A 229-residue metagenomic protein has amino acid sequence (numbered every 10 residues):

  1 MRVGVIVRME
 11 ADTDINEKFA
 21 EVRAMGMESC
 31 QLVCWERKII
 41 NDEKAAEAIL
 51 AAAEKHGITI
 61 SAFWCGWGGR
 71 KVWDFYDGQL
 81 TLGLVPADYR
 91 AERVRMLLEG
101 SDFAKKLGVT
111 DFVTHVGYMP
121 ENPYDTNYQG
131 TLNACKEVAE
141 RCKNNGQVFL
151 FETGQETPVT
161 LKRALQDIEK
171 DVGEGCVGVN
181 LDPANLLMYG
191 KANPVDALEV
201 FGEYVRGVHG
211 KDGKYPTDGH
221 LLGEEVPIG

Functional and structural regions predicted by a protein language model:
M1-T13: Boundary/entry segment of secreted carbohydrate-active catalytic domains
V3, E21-E28: A short, Lys/Arg-enriched amphipathic alpha-helix followed by its capping loop at the start of a domain
M9-A11, C34-E36, G66-G69, V116-P120 (+3 more regions): Active-site-proximal loop/turn and secondary-structure-junction residues that shape catalytic pockets, frequently
T13-A20, E54-K55, V72-G178: Active-site acidic/histidine proton-transfer and metal-coordination neighborhood in alpha/beta enzyme cores
E17-A20, D42-S61, M96-L107, N193-R206: Short amphipathic alpha-helices and their capping/turn segments at secondary-structure boundaries
S29-C30, F63, T126, N133-G229: Acidic/histidine-rich catalytic cores of soluble enzymes
Q31-E54, V116-P123: Glycine-rich, proline-tolerant flexible connector loops at the mouths of alpha/beta enzymes
G68-L80, P216-L222: Short, flexible, mixed-charge acidic loops at enzyme active sites
